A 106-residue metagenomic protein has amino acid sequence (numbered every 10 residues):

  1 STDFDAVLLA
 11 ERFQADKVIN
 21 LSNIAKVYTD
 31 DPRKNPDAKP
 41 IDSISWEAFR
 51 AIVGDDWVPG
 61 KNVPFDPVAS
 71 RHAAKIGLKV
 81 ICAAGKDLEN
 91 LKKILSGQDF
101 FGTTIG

Functional and structural regions predicted by a protein language model:
S1-G106: C-terminal catalytic "cap/lid" subdomain
